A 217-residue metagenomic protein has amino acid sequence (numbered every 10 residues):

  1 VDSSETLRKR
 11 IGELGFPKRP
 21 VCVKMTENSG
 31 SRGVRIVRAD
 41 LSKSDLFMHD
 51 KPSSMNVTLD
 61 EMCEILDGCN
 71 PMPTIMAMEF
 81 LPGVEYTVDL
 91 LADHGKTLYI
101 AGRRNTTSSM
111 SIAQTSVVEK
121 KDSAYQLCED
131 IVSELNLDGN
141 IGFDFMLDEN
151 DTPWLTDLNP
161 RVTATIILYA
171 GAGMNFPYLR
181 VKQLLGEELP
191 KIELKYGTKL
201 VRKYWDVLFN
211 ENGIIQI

Functional and structural regions predicted by a protein language model:
V1-G33, L41, K51-S54: A conserved helix-loop-beta module that forms one wall/lid of the active-site cleft in ATP-utilizing catalytic domains
D2, E79, I141: Short loop/edge segments at beta-strand edges and connector loops that shape dinucleotide/nucleotide cofactor-binding
K18, M72, D138-G142: Short secondary-structure junction motifs
C22, R32, F47-A113, V118-E129 (+2 more regions): Phosphate-binding site of ATP-dependent enzymes
E27-S29, F80-V84, N136-G139: A short catalytic or substrate-binding loop motif that flags glycine-/basic-rich loops and adjacent residues that bind
T106-S111, V117-I217: ATP-dependent carboxylate activation and anion-phosphoryl transfer catalytic cores that bind Mg-ATP to form
